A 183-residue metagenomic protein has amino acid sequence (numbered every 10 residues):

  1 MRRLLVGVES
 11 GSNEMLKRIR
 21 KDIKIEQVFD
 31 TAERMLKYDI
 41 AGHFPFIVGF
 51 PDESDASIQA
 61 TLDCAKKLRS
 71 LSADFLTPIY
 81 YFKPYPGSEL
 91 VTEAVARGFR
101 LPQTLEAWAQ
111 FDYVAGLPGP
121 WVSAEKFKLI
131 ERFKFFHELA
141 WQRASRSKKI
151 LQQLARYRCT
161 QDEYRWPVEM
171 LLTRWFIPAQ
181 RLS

Functional and structural regions predicted by a protein language model:
M1-V8, K21-S88, E138-R146: Conserved C-terminal portion of the radical SAM core fold that forms the substrate/S-adenosylmethionine-binding
E14, R18-I19, V48-A56, L71-A124: Flexible glycine/acidic-rich beta-alpha junction loops that bind and position SAM and/or redox cofactors in anaerobic
T92-A94, F99-S183: Radical SAM enzyme core and accessory elements
